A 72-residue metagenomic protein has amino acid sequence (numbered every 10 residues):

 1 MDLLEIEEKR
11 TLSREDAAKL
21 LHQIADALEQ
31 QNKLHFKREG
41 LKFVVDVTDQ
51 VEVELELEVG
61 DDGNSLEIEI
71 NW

Functional and structural regions predicted by a protein language model:
D2-E7, H35-K37, L41-W72: N-terminal intrinsically disordered, cationic/polar leader segments that include organellar targeting peptides
R14: Conserved phosphate/pyrophosphate-binding and hydrolysis machinery centered on Walker-type P-loop NTPases, extending
